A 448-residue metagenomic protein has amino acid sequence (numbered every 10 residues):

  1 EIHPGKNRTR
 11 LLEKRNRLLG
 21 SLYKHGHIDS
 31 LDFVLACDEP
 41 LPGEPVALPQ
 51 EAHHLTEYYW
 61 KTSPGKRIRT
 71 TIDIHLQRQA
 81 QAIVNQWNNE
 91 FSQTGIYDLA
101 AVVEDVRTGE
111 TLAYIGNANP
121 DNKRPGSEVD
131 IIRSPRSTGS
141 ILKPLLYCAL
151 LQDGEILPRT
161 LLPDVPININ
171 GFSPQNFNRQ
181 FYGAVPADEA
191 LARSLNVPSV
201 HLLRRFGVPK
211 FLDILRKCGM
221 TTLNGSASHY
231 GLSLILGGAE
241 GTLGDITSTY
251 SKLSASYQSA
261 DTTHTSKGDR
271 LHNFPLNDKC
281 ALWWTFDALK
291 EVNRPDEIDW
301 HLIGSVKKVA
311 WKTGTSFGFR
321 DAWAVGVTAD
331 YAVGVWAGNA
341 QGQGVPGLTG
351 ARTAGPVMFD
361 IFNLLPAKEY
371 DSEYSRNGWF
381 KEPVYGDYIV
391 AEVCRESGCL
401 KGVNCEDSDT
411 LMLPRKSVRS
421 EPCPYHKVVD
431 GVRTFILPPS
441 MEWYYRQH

Functional and structural regions predicted by a protein language model:
E1-G5, T9-L11, P40-L41, M220-D278 (+4 more regions): Active-site-proximal helix/loop microenvironment of the serine DD-peptidase/beta-lactamase transpeptidase fold
E1-R78, A82, Q175, D213-A227 (+2 more regions): Non-catalytic, structured segments within soluble enzyme domains
G5-N16, H27-S30, P49-H54, T70-R78 (+10 more regions): Soluble non-cytosolic domains of exported or imported proteins
P45-K61, I156-F211, A255, S259 (+1 more regions): Conserved catalytic neighborhood of penicillin-recognizing serine enzymes
I74-D105, D188-L191, R204: Beta-lactamase-like hydrolase cores
L99-R136, S140, L145-A149, L253-S254 (+2 more regions): Active-site beta-strand/loop architecture of penicillin-binding DD-peptidases
T111-L112, P125-E128, T138-L151, P158 (+7 more regions): Extended, hydrophobic alpha-helical segments in both membrane/secreted and soluble proteins
V309-H448: Soluble, non-transmembrane domains of envelope/secretory-pathway proteins that act on or interact with carbohydrate
